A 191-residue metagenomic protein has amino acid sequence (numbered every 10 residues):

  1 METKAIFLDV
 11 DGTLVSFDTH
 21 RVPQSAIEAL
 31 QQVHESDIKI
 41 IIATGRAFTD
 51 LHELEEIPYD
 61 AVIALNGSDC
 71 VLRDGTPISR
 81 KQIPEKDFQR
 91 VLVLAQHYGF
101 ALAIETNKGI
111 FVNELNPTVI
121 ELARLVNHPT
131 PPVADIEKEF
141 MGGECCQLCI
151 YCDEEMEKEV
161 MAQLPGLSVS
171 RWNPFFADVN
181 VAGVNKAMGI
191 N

Functional and structural regions predicted by a protein language model:
M1, I57, G143: Structured loop/turn residues at beta-strand edges in well-structured enzyme cores
E2-T19, T44: Asp-based phosphoryl-transfer active-site loop
F7-V10, D69-L72, E139-M141, S170-R171: Short, basic/glycine-rich phosphate-binding loops at helix/coil junctions that contact nucleotide phosphates
D11, G67, D153: Flexible loop residues that form catalytic and substrate-binding hotspots at small-molecule/glycan-binding clefts
F17-H20, I40-I41, R80-K81, L125-H128: Short, flexible loop segments at the rims of nucleotide/cofactor-binding pockets, characterized by
Q24-T118: Active-site phosphate-binding/coordination module
Y98-A101, E105-N191: Conserved acidic, metal-coordinating active-site core of Asp-based, Mg2+-dependent phosphoryl-transfer enzymes
